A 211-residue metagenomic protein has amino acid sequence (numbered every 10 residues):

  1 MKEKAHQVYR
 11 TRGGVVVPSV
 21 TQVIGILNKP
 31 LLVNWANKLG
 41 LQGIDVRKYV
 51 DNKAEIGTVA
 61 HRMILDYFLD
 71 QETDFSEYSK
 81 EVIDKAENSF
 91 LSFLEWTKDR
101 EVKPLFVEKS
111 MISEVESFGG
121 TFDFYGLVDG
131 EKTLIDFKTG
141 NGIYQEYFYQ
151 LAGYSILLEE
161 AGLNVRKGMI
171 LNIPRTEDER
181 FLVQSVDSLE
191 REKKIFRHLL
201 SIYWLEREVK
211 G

Functional and structural regions predicted by a protein language model:
M1-G119, G211: Metal-dependent nuclease catalytic cores that hydrolyze phosphodiester bonds in DNA/RNA, characterized by
K109-I202, E206-V209: Nucleic-acid nuclease catalytic cores
